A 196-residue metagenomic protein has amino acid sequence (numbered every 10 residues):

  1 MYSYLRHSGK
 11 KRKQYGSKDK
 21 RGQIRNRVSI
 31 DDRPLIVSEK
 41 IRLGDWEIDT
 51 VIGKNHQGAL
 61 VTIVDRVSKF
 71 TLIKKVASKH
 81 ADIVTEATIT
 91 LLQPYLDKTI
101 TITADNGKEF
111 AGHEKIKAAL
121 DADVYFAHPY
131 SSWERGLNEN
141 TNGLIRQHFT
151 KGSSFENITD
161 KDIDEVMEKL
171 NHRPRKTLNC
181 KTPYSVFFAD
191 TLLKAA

Functional and structural regions predicted by a protein language model:
M1-S38: Basic, flexible linker segments flanking DNA-binding modules in nucleic acid-interacting mobile-element proteins
S38, V51, N55-L72: Short conserved beta-strand segments at catalytic cores or DNA/RNA-binding microdomains of nucleic-acid binding
L43-G53: Two-metal-ion RNase H-like nuclease active-site motif
D49, I63, K69, T88 (+4 more regions): Mobile genetic element proteins and their domesticated derivatives, centered on retroelements and DNA transposons
I52-H56, I73-L96: Active-site beta-loop-alpha junctions of metal-dependent nucleic acid enzymes, especially the RNase H-like/DDE
A104-N106, A111-E114, F126-Q147, E156-E168: RNase H-like two-metal-ion nuclease catalytic core shared by retroviral integrases and related mobile-element nucleases
A119-L120: Short, structured coil segments at secondary-structure junctions
K151-A196: C-terminal domain-tail junction helix/linker
